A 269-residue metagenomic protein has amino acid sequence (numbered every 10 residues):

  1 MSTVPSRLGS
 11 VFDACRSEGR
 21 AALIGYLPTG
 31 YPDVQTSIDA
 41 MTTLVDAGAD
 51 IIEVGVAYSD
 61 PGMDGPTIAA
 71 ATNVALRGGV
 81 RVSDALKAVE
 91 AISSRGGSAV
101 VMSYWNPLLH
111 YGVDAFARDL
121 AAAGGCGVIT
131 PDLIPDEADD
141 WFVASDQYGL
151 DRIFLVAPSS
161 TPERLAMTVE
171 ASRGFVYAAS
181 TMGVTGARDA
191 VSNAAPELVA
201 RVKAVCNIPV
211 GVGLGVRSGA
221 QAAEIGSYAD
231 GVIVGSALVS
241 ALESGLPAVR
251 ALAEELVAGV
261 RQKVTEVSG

Functional and structural regions predicted by a protein language model:
M1-Y26, V89-E90, V264-G269: N-terminal amphipathic alpha-helix/helix-capping segment at the start of soluble metabolic enzymes
S2, A40, V45-A47, I51 (+3 more regions): Active-site beta->alpha loop and helix N-cap motifs at the rims of alpha/beta catalytic domains
E18-I24, S94-Y104, S145-L155, K203-L214 (+1 more regions): Short beta-strand/loop segments at the ligand-binding rim of alpha/beta enzyme cores
V34-L44, S160-E170, V212, V216-V232: Catalytic cores of alpha/beta
A49-P61, A123-I129, I134, V176-G186 (+2 more regions): Glycine-rich phosphate-binding active-site loops on the catalytic face of alpha/beta enzymes
D64-T72, V239-S268: C-terminal helical cap(s) of enzyme catalytic domains, especially alpha/beta-barrels
A70, L155, L165-A204, E243: Glycine/Thr-rich beta-alpha phosphate-binding loop at enzyme active sites
R77-V80, G124-E137, D151-S160, L165-A166 (+1 more regions): Catalytic beta/alpha-barrel core
